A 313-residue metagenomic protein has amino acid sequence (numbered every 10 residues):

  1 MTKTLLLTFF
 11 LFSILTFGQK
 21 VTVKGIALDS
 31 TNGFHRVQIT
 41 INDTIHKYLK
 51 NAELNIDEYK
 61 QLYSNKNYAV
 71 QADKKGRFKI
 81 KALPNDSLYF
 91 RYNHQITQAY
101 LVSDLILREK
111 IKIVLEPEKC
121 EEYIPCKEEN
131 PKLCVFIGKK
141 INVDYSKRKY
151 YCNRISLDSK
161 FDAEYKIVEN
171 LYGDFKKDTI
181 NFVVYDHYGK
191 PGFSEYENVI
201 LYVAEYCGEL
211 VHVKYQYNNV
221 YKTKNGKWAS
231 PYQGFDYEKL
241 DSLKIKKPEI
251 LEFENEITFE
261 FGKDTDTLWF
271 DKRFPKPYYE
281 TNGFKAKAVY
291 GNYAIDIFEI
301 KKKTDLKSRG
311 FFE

Functional and structural regions predicted by a protein language model:
M1-I26: Bacterial Sec-dependent N-terminal signal peptides
K20, V37-K74, N93: Short amphipathic beta-strand segments in non-cytosolic proteins
G25, A72-K79, I113: Glycine-centered loop-to-beta-strand initiation motif
Y63, K79-S87: Short Pro-Gly-centered beta-turn/loop motif in secreted/extracellular proteins
S87-L101: A short, solvent-exposed loop/turn motif at the edges and junctions of modular extracellular/periplasmic domains
D104-Y123: Extracellular beta-sheet/turn segments enriched in Thr/Pro/Gly and aliphatic residues
C120-N218, D305, F312: Basic, polyanion-binding surface patches
V199-E313: Netrin-like (NTR/C345C) domain of secreted extracellular proteins
